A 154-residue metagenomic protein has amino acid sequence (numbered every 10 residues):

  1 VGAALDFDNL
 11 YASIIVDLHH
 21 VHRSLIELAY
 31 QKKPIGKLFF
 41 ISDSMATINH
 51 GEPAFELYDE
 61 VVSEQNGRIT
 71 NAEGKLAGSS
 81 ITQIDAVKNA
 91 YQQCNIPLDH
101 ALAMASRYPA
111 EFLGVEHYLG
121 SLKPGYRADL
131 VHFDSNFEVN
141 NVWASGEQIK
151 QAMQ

Functional and structural regions predicted by a protein language model:
G2-L18, L25, Y30-Y126, L130-F133: His/Asp/Glu-enriched, well-ordered alpha-helical/loop segment that forms or immediately abuts the divalent-metal
N136-W143: Short, Lys/Arg- and Gly-enriched loop/turn segments at beta-strand edges
K150-Q151: Mg2+-dependent phosphoryl-transfer enzymes with acidic/Ser/Thr/Gly-rich catalytic loops
